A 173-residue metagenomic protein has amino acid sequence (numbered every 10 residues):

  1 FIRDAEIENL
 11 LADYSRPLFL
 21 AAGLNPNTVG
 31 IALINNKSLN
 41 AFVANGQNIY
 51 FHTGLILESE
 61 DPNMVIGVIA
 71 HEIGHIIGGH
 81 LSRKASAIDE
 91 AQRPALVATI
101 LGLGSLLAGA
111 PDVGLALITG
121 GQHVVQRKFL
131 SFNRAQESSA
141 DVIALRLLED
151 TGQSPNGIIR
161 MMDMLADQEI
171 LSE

Functional and structural regions predicted by a protein language model:
F1-G109, V125-F132, S139-E173: Peri-catalytic and regulatory segments of divalent metal-dependent proteins
P111-I118: Phosphoinositide system proteins, centered on phosphoinositide phosphatases and their trafficking scaffolds
I118-G121, Q136-S139: Active-site-adjacent, His/Asp/Glu-enriched structural segments that form or flank metal-binding and acid/base networks
